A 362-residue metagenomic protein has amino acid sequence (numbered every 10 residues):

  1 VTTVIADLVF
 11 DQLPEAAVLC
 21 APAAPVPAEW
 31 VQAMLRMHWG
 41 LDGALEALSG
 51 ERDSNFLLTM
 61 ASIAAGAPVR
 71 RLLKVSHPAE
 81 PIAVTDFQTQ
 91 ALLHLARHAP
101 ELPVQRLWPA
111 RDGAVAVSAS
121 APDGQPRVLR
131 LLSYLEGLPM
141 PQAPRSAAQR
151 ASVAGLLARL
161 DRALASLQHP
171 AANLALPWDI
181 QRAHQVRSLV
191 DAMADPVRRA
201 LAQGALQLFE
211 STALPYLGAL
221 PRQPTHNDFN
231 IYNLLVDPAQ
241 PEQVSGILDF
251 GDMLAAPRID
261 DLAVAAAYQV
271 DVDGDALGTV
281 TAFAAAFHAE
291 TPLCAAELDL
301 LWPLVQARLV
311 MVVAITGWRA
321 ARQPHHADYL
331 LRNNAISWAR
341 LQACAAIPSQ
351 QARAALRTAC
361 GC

Functional and structural regions predicted by a protein language model:
T2-L41: Juxta-kinase regulatory segment immediately upstream of eukaryotic protein kinase catalytic domains
L19, A192, V312-C362: ATP/Mg2+ or Mg2+-diphosphate-binding catalytic cores that bind nucleotide phosphates or diphosphates via glycine-rich
A24-M37, Q168-H169, H184-N227, D237-A239 (+1 more regions): An alpha-helical support segment within catalytic cores of ATP-dependent transferases
E51-P68, L72-L73, L107, E210-D260 (+1 more regions): Active-site acidic catalytic loop and adjacent metal/ATP-binding pocket of ATP-dependent phosphoryl transfer enzymes
V75-P126, A143, A147-A151: A conserved alpha-helical element in kinase catalytic cores
R111, M140-A200, L220-R222, D328-L331: A cross-family kinase active-site recognition segment
Q125-L138: Conserved short submotifs of the Hanks-type protein kinase catalytic core that shape the nucleotide-binding pocket
R258-P292, Q306-P324: Active-site activation/catalytic loop segments of kinase-like enzymes and analogous catalytic loops in related
